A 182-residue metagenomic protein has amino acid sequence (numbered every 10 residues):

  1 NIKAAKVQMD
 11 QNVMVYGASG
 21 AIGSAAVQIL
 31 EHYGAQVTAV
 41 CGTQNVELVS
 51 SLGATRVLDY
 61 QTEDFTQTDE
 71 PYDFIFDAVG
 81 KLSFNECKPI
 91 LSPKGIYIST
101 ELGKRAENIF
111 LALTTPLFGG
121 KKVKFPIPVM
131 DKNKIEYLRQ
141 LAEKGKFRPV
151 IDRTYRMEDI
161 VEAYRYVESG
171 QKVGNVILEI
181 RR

Functional and structural regions predicted by a protein language model:
N1-R182: Terminal helix/beta-alpha structural elements that buttress the NAD(P)+-binding lobe
